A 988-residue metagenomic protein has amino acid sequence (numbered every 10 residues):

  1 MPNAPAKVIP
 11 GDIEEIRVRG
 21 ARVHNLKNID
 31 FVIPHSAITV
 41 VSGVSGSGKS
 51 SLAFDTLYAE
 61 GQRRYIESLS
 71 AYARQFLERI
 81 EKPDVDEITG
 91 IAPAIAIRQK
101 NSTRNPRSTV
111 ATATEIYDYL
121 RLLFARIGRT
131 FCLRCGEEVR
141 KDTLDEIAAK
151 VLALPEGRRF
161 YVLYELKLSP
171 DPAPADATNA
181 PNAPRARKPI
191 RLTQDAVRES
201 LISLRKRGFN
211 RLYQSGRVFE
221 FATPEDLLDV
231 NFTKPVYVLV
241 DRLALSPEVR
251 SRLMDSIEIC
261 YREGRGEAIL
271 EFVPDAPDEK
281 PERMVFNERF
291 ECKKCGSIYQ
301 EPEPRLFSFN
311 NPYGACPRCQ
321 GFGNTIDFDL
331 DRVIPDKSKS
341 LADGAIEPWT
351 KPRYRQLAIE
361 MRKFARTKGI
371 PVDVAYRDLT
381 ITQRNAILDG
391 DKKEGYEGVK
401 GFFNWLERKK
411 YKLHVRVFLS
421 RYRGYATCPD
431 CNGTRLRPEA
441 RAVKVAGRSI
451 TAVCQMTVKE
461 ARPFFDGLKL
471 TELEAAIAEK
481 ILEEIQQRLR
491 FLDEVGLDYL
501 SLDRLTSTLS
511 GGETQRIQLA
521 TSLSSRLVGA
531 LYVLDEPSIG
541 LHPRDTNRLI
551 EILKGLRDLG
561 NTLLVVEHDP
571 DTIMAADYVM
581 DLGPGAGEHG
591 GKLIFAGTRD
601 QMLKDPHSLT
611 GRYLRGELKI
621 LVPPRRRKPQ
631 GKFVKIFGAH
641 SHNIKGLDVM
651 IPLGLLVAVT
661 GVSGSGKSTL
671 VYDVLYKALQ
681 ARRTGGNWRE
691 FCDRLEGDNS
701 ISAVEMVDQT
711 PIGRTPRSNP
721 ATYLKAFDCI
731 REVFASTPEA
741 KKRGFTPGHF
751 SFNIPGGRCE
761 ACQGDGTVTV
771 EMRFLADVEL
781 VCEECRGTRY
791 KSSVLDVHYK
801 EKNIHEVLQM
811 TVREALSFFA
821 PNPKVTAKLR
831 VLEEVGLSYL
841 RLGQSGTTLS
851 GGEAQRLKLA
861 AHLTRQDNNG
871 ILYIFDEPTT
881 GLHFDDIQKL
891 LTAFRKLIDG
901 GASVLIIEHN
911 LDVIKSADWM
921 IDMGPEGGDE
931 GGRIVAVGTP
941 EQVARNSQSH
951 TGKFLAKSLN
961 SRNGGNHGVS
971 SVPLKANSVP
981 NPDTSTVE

Functional and structural regions predicted by a protein language model:
M1-E988: Conserved phosphate-binding elements of NTP-dependent enzyme cores
